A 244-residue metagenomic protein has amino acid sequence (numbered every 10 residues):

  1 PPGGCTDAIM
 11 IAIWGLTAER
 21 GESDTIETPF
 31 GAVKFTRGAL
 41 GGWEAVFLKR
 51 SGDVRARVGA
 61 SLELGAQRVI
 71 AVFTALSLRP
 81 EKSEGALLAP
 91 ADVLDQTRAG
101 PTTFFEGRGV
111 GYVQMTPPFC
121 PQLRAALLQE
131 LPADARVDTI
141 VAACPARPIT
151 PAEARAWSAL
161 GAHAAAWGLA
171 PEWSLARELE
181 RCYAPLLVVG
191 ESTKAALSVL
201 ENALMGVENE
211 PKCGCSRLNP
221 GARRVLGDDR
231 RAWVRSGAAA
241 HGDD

Functional and structural regions predicted by a protein language model:
D7-T17: Short, hydrophobic/glycine-enriched beta-strand segments
T17-A18, A75: Short glycine-rich anion-binding loops that position phosphate/pyrophosphate groups of nucleotides and phosphorylated
E19-S23: Short N-terminal binding/cap micro-motifs at the start of the first secondary-structure element
T28-G190, L204, L218-D244: Glycine-rich phosphate- or other oxyanion-binding loops that anchor nucleotides, phosphorylated ligands
K194-L197, E201: A structural-propensity feature for long, helix-poor, extended segments
A203-P211: C-terminal binding/interaction regions
C213-C215: Short cysteine clusters
